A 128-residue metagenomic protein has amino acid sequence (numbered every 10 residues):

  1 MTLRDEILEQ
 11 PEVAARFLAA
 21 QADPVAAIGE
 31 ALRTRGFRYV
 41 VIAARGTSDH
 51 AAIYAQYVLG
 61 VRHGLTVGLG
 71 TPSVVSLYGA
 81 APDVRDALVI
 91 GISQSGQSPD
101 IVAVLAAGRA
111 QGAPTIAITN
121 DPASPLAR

Functional and structural regions predicted by a protein language model:
M1-R35, T115: Cofactor-/ligand-binding subdomain signature composed of acidic, glycine-rich, tryptophan-containing flexible loops
R33-R128: Glycine-rich phosphate-binding loops that contact phosphosugars or nucleotide phosphates
